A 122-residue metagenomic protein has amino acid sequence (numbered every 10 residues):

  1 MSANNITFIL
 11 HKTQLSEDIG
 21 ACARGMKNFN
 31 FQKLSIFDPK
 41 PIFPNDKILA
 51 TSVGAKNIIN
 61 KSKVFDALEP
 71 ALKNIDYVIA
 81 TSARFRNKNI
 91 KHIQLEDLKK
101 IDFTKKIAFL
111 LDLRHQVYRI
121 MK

Functional and structural regions predicted by a protein language model:
M1-K122: Post-transcriptional modification and biogenesis factors for structured RNAs of the translation apparatus
